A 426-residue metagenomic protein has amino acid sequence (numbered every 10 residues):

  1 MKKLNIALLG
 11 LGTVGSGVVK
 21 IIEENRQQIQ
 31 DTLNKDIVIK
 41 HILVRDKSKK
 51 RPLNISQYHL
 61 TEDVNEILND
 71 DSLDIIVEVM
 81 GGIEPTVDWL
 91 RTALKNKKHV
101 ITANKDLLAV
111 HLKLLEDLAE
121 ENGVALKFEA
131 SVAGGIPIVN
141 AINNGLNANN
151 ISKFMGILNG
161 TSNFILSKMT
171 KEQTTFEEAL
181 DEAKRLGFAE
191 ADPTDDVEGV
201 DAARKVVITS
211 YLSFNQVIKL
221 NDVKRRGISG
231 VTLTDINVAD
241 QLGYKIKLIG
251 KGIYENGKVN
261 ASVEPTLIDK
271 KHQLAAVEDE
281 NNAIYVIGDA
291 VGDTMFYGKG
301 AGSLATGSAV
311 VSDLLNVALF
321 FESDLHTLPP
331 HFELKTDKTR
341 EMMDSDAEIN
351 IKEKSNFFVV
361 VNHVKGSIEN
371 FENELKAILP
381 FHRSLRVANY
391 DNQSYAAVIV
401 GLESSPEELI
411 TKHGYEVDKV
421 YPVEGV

Functional and structural regions predicted by a protein language model:
M1-K95: N-terminal glycine-/serine-/threonine-rich beta1-alpha1-beta2 phosphate-ribose binding loop of Rossmann-like
D36, P193-D196, V217-K224, F320-F332 (+1 more regions): Flexible, glycine/charged-enriched surface loops at secondary-structure junctions
T86-T92, K105-V132, V139-I142: Rossmann-fold NAD(P)-binding glycine/threonine-rich loop
H99-I101: A short hydrophobic/small-residue beta-strand
E120-D201, I208: Rossmann-like NAD(P)H-binding beta-loop-alpha module
K153-M155, N163-L166, T170, E182 (+2 more regions): Catalytic, metal-anchored helix/loop core of enzyme active sites in primary metabolism
L180-A276, N281-A283, G302: Substrate-binding/catalytic subdomain of NAD(P)-dependent oxidoreductase enzymes
L314, E322-V426: A conserved regulatory-domain signal marking ACT and ACT-like small-molecule sensing domains and adjacent regulatory
